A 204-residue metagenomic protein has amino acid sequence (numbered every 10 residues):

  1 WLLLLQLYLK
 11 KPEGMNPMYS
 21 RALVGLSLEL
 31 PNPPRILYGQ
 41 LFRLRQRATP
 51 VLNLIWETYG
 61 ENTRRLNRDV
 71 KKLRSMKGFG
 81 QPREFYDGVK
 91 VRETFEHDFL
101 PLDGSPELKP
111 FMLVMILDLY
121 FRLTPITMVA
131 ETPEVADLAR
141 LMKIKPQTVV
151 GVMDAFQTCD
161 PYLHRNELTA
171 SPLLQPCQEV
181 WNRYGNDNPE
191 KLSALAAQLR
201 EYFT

Functional and structural regions predicted by a protein language model:
W1-T204: Intrinsically disordered, charged low-complexity linkers and terminal tails that flank or connect structured domains
